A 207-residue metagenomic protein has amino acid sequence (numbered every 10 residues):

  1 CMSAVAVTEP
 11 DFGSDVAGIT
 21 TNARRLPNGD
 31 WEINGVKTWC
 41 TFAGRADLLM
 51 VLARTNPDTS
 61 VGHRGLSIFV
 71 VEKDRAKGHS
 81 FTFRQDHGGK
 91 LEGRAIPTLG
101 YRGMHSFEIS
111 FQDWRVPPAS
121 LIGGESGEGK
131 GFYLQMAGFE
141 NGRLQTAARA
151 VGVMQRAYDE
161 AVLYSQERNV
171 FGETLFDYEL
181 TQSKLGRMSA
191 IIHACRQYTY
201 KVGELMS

Functional and structural regions predicted by a protein language model:
C1-T8: A short, Trp-centered hydrophobic/proline-enriched beta-strand micro-motif
D11-I19, F83-Q85: Active-site-adjacent elements of ketosynthase-type condensing enzymes
F12, T38-G44, G142-Q145: Glycine-rich phosphate/pyrophosphate-binding beta-alpha loops
V16-G18, G44-A46, H63-R64, M104-S106 (+1 more regions): Short, solvent-exposed loop/turn segments at the edges of secondary structure
A23-R24: A structural signal for short hydrophobic beta-strand segments in well-ordered beta-sheet cores
D30, N34-G89: A short core secondary-structure module
F81-H193: Glycine-rich beta->alpha junctions and the first turn(s) of the following alpha-helix
A190-S207: Active-site pocket-lining segment
